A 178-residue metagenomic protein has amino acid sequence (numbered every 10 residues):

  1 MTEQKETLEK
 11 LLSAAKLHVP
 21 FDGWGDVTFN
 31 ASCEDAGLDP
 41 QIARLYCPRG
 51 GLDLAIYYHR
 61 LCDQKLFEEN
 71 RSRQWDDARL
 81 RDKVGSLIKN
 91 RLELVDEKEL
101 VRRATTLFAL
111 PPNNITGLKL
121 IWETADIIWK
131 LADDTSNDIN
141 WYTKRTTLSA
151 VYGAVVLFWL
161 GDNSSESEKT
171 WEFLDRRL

Functional and structural regions predicted by a protein language model:
E3-Q41, R49-I56: Short, amphipathic alpha-helix enriched in basic
T7, L11, T28, L54 (+9 more regions): Residue-level detector of well-ordered alpha-helical segments, enriched for hydrophobic/aromatic packing positions
H59-K65: Short, basic, alpha-helical segments at the C-terminal edge of helix-turn-helix-like DNA-binding modules
E69-R103: Hydrophobic alpha-helical connector segments
L92-T124: Internal, conserved structured core segments that host functional sites
P112-D134, K144-S149, G153: Amphipathic alpha-helical packing segments from all-alpha helical-bundle domains
D134-L178: Hydrophobic/aromatic-rich alpha-helical bundle segments in the mid-to-C-terminal region
